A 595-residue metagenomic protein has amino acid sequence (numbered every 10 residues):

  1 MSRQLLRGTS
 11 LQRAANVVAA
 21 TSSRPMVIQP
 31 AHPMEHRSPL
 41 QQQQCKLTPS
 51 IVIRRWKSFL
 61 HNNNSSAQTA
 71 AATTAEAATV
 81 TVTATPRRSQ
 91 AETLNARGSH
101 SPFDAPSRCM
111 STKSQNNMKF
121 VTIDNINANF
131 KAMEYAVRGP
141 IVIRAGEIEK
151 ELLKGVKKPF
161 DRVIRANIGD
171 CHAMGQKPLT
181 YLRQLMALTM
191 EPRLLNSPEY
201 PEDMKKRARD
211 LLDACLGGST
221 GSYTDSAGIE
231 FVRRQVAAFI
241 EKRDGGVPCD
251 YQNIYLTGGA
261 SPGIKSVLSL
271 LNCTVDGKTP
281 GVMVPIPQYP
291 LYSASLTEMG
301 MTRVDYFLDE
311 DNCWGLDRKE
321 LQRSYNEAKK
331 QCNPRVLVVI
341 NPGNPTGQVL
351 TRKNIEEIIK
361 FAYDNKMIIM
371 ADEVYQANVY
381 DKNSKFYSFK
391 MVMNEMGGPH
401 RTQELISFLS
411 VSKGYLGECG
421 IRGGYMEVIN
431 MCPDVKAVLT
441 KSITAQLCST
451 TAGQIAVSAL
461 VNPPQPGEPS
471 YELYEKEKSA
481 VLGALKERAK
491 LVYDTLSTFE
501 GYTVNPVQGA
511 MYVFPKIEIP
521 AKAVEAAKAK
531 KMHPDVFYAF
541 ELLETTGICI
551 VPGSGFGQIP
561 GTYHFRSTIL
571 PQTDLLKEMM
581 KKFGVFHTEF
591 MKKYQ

Functional and structural regions predicted by a protein language model:
M1-V121: N-terminal mitochondrial targeting presequence
F103, R108-A227, A238, K242 (+2 more regions): N-terminal "arm"/small-domain region of PLP-dependent enzymes with the aminotransferase-like
T112-K119, I123, Y181-Q184, D203-D210 (+8 more regions): Conserved core segment of the aminotransferase class I/II
D124, A173-M174, T180, Y474-K486 (+2 more regions): Conserved PLP-binding catalytic core of the aspartate aminotransferase-like
A132, I141, V163-I164, M174 (+3 more regions): Conserved PLP cofactor-binding pocket of PLP-dependent enzymes
I141, A166, V236, I254 (+13 more regions): Generic structural signal for small/hydrophobic residues in well-ordered secondary structure, especially within
H172-Q176, L182, P345-Q348, N365 (+7 more regions): Short catalytic/ligand-binding loop motif for oxyanion handling, primarily in non-cytosolic enzymes, centered on
T189-D364, M370, Q376-P399, I406-S407 (+5 more regions): Conserved core of the PLP fold type I
